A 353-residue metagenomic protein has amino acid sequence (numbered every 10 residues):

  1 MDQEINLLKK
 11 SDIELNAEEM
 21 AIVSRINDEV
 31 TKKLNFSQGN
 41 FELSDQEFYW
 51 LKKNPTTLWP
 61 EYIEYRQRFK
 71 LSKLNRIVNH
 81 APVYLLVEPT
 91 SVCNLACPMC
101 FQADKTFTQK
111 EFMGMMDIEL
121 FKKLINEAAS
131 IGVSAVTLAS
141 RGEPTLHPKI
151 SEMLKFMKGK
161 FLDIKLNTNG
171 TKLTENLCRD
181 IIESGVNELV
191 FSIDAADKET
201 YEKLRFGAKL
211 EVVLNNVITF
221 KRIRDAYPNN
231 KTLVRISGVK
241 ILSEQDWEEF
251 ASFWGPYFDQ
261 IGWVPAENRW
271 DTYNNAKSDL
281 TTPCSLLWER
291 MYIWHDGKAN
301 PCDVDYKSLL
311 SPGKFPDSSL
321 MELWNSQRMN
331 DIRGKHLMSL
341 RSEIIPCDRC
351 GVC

Functional and structural regions predicted by a protein language model:
D2-E188, E199, K203-N215: Conserved alpha-helical substructure of the radical SAM core
L7, N216, R222-L233, S252-K277 (+1 more regions): C-terminal accessory region of radical SAM enzymes
N79, T281-S285: Short loop/turn motifs at secondary-structure junctions and domain boundaries
Y84, E88, I131-A139, K160-K165 (+3 more regions): Conserved C-terminal portion of the radical SAM core fold that forms the substrate/S-adenosylmethionine-binding
V87, S91-N94, S278, R341-I344: Processing junctions and N-termini across compartments
C93, C97-C100, C284, C302 (+1 more regions): Short cysteine clusters
M99, A103-T106, R290, S308 (+1 more regions): Secreted/processed peptides and extracellular or luminal domains of membrane proteins
G142-P144, K172, V239-S243, L310: Short histidine/acidic/glycine/proline-rich micro-motifs that form metal- and phosphate-coordinating active-site loops
